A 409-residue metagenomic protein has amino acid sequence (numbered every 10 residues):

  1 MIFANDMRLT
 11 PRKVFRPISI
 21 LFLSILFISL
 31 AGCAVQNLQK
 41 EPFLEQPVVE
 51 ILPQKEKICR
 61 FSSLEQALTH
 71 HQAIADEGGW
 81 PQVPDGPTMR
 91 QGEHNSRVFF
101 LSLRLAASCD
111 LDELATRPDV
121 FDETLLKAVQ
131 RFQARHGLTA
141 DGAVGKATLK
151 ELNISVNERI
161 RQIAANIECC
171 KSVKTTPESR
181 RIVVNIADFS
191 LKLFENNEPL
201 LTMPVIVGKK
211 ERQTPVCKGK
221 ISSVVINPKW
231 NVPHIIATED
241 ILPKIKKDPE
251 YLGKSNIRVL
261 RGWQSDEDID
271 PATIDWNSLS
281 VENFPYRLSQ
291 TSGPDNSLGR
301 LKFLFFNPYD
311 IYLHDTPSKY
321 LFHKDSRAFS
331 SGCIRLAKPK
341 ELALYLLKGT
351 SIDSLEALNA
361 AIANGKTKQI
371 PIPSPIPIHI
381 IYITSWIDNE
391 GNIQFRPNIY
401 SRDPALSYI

Functional and structural regions predicted by a protein language model:
M1-F15: N-terminal secretory signal peptides that target proteins for export/translocation
R12, R16-I20, S108, G137: General helical structural elements
S19-S29: Bacterial N-terminal signal peptides
A34-D112, R117-R135, K146-I409: Well-ordered beta-sheet/strand-loop patches within structured domains
A140-G142: Accessory low-complexity/Zn-finger-associated flanking regions of SET/PR-domain chromatin methyltransferases
